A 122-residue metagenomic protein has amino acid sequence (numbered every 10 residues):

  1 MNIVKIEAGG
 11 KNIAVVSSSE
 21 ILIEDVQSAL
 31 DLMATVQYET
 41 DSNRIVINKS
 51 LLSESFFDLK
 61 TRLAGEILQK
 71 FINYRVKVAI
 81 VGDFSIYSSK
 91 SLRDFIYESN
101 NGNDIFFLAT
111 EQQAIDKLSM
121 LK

Functional and structural regions predicted by a protein language model:
N2-K122: Amphipathic, Lys/Arg-enriched alpha-helical "gate/interface" segment within cytosolic domains that mediates
